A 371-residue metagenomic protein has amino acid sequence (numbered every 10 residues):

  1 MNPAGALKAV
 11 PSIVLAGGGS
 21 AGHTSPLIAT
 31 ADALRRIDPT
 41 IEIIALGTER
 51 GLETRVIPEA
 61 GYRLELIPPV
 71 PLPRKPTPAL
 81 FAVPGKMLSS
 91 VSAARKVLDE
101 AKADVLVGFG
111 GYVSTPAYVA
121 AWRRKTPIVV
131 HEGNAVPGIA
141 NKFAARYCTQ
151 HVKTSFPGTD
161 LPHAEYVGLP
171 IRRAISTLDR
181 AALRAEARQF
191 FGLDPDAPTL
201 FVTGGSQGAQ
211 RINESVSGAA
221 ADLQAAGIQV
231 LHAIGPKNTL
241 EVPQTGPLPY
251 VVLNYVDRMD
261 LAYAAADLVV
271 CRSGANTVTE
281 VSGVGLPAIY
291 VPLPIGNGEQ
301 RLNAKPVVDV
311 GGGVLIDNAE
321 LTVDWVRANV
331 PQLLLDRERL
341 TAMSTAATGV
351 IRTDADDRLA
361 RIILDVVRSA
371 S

Functional and structural regions predicted by a protein language model:
P3-A4, Q332, R352-S371: C-terminal alpha-helical cap of glycosyltransferases
V10-A21, T40-V91, V167, A319: Conserved nucleotide-sugar phosphate-binding/catalytic loop shared by glycosyltransferases and other
L46, G51, V56-A60, L183-Q189 (+4 more regions): Donor-nucleotide binding loops and adjacent catalytic segments primarily of GT-B fold Leloir glycosyltransferases
A93-L106, S114-V129, K142-Y147: Glycosyltransferases and closely related glycan-assembly transferases that use nucleotide-activated donors
W122-A185, F190: Active-site-proximal region of nucleotide-activated glycan assembly enzymes, centered on histidine/acidic-rich loops
R124, A264-A266, S282-V291, V310: Conserved donor-binding/catalytic loop of nucleotide-activated donor transferases
A288, P306-A319, P331-Q332: A short acidic/histidine/glycine-rich donor-binding loop in glycosyltransferase catalytic cores
R339-T353: A short, well-ordered alpha-helix in the C-terminal region of glycosyltransferases
